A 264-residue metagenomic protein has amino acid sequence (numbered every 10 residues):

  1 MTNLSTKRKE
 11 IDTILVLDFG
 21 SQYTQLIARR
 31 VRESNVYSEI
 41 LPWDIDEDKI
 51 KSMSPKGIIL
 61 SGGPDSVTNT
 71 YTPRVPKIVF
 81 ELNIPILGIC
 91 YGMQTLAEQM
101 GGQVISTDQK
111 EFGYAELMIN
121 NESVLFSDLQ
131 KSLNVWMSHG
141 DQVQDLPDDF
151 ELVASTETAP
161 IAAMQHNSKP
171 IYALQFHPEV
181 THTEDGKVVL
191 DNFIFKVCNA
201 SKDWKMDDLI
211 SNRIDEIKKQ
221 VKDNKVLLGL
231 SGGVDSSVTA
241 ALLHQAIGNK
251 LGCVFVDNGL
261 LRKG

Functional and structural regions predicted by a protein language model:
M1-G57, P64-T70, R74-V75, F80-L82 (+1 more regions): RNA-binding accessory domains that recognize and position tRNA/RNA substrates
G88, G92, A97: Gly/Ala-rich beta-loop-alpha elbow adjacent to hydrolase catalytic centers
